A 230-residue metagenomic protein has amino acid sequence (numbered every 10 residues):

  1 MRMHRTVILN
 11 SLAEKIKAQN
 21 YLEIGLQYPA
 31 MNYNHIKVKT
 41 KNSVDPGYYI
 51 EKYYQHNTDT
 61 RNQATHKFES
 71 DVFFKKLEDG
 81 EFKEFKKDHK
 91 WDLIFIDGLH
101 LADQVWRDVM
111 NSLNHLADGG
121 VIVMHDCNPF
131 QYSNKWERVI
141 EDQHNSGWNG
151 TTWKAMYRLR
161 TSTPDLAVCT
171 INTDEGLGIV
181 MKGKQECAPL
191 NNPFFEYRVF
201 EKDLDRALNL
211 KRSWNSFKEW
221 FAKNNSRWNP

Functional and structural regions predicted by a protein language model:
M1-F95, L99-V123, C127-P230: A short alpha-helical cap/connector motif
